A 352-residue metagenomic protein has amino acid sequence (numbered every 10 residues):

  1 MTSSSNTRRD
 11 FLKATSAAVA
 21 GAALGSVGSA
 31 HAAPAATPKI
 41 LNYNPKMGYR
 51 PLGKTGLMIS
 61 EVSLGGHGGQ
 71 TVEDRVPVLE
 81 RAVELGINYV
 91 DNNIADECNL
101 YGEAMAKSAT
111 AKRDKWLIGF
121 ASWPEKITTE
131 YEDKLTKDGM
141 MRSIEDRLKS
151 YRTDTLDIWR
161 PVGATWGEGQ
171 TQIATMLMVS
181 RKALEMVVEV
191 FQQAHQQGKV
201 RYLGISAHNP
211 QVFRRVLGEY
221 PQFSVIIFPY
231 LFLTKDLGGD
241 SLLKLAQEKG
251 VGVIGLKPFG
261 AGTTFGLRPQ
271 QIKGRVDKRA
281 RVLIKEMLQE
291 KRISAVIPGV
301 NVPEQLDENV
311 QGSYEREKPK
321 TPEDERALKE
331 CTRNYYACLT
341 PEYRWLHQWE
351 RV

Functional and structural regions predicted by a protein language model:
M1-V19: N-terminal secretory signal peptides and thylakoid transit peptides that target proteins across membranes
V19-G21, R214, G218-E219, L237-V352: Structured C-terminal cap/extension of enzyme domains
S26-V62: C-terminal segment of N-terminal export signals and the immediately downstream linker at the start of the mature
G53-G56, E103-D114, K149-R152, L217-Y220 (+1 more regions): Acidic (Asp/Glu)-rich catalytic clusters
S60-L64, V90, W116-F120, L156-W159 (+4 more regions): Hydrophobic faces of well-ordered beta-strands that scaffold small-molecule active sites in alpha/beta enzyme cores
Y89-K107, W166-T175: Glycine-rich, proline-tolerant flexible connector loops at the mouths of alpha/beta enzymes
D96, A109-D138, R160-T165: Structural motif corresponding to the early beta-alpha repeats
D133-I227, L231-L237, Q247, V251-I254 (+1 more regions): Glycine/proline-rich, positively charged, aromatic-decorated active-site loop/lid region on the catalytic face
